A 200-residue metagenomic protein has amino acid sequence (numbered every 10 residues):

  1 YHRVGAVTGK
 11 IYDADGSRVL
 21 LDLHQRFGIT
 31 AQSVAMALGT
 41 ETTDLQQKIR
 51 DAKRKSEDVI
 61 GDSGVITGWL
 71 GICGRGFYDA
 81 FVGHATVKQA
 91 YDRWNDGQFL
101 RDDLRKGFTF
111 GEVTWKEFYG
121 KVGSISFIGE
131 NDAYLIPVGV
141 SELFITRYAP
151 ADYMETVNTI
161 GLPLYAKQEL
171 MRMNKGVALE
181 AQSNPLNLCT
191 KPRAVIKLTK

Functional and structural regions predicted by a protein language model:
H2-V19: Short, glycine/acidic-rich hinge or "gate" loops at secondary-structure transitions that mediate conformational
R3, I60-V65, F99-D103: Residue-level signal for secondary-structure boundary elements
G9, G28, G61-G64, E112 (+2 more regions): Glycine-centered secondary-structure boundary/capping sites
D15, H24, A133-Y134: Intrinsic disorder/low-complexity detector
R18-N95: Extended, solvent-exposed, turn-rich assembly/linker loops in the middle of proteins
K88-K200: Sequence/fold signature of self-assembling virion shell proteins
